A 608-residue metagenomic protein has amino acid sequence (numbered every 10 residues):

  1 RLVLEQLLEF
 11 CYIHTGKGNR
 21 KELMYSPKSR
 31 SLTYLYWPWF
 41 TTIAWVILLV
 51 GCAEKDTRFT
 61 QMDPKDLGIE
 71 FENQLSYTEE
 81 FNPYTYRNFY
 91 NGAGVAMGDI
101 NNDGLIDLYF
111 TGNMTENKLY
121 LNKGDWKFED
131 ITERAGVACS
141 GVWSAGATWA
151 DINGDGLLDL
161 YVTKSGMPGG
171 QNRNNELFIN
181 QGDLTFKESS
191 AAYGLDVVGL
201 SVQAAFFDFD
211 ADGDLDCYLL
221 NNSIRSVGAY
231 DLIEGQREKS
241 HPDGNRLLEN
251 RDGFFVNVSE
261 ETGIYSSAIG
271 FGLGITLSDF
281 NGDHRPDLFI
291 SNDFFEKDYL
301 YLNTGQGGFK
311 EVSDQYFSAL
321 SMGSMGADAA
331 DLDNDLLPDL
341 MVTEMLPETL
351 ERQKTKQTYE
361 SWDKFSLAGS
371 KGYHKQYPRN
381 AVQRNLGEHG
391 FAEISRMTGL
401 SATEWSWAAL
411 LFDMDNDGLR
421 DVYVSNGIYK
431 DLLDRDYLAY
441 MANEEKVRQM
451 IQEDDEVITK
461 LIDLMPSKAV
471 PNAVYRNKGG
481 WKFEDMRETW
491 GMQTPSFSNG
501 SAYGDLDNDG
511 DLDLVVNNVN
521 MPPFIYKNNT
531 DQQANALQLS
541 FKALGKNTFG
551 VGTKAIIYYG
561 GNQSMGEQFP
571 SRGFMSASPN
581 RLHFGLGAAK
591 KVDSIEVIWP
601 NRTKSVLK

Functional and structural regions predicted by a protein language model:
C52-R58, K65-L67, Y77-P83, L464-A473 (+2 more regions): Gly/Ser/Thr/Pro-enriched helix-cap/hinge segments flanking short amphipathic alpha-helices
R58-T78, Y86-R87, E129-S144, K187-G199 (+9 more regions): Short loop/turn motifs that recur once per blade in beta-propeller domains
F59, E116-I131, Q171-E188, G228-V258 (+6 more regions): Beta-propeller blade repeat segments, especially FG-GAP/WD-type strand-to-loop junctions in 6- to 7-bladed propeller
F59, L105-G112, L158-K164, C217-N221 (+5 more regions): Hydrophobic beta-strand segments that make up the repeating blades of beta-propeller and related beta-repeat
E70-L108: Beta-strand-rich domains and repeat architectures in extracellular enzymes and scaffolds, especially beta-propellers
N91, T115, W143, R173 (+9 more regions): Beta-rich catalytic cores
G92-N102, L121, S144-G154, S201-A211 (+7 more regions): Beta-propeller blade termini
K164-G170, N221-S240, P347-G372, I428-P466: Short, conserved, GDST-rich strand-edge loop motifs in beta-rich repeat architectures
